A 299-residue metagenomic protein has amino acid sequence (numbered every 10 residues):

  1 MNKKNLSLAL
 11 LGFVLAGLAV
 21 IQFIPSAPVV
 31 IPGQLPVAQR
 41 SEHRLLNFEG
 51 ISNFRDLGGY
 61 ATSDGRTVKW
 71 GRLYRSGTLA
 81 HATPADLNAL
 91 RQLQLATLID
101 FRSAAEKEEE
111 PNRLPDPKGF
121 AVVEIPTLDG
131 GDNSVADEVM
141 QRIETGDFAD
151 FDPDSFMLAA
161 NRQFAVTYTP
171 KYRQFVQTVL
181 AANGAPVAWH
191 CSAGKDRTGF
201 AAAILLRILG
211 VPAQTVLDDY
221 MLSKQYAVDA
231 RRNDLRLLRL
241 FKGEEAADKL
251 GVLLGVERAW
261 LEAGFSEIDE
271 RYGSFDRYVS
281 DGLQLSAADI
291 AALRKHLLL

Functional and structural regions predicted by a protein language model:
N2-A188, A201-L299: Cys-dependent protein tyrosine phosphatase-like superfamily
A193, R197-T198: Ser/Thr-glycine-rich phosphate-binding loops at phosphate-binding pockets of nucleotides, nucleotide cofactors
